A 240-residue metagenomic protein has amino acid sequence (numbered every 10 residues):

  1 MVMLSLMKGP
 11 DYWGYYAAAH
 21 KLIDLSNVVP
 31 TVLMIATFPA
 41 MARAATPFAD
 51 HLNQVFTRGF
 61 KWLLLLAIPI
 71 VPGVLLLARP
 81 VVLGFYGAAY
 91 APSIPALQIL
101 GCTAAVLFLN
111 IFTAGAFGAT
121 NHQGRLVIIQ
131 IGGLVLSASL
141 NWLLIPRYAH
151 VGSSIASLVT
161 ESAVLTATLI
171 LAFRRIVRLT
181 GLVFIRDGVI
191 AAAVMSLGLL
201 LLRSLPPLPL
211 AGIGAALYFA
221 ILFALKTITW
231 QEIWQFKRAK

Functional and structural regions predicted by a protein language model:
V2, L6, V29-V32, V71-R79 (+9 more regions): Membrane-embedded alpha-helical segments of multi-pass transporters/permeases
D11, G124-V127, I131-T166, L197-A216: Membrane-interface helix-loop junctions in multi-pass transport and translocation proteins
Y15, P92-A96, T180-A192, P207-A215: Residue-level signature of transmembrane alpha-helical entry/exit and packing/kink sites in multi-pass membrane
Y15-Q130: Specific pore-lining/lateral-gate transmembrane helices of multi-pass inner-membrane transport and insertion machines
K21-D24, R58, V71, P80 (+7 more regions): Residue-level recognition of pore/gate-forming positions within transmembrane alpha-helices of multi-pass
T113-N121, L169-V183: Alpha-helical transmembrane segments
L200-K240: Membrane-proximal transmembrane or re-entrant/amphipathic helices at the cytosolic face
